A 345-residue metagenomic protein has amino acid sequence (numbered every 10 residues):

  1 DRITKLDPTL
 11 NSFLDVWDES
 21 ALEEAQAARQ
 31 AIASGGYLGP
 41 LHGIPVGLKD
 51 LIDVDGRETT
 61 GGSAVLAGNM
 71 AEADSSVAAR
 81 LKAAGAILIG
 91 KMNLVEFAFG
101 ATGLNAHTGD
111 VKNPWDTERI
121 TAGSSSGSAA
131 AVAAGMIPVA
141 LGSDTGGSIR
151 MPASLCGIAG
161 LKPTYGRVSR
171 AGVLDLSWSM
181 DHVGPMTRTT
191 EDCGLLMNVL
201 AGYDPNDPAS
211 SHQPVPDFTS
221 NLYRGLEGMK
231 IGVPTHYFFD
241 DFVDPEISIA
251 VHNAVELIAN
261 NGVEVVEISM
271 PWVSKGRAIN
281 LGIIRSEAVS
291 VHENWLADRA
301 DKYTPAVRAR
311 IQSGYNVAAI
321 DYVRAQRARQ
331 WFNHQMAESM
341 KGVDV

Functional and structural regions predicted by a protein language model:
D1-T145, A254-E256, N261-G262, H334 (+1 more regions): Gly/Ser-rich catalytic/binding loops embedded in alpha/beta enzyme cores
F13, A21, C193, I231 (+3 more regions): Residue-level signal for inorganic ion chemistry
Q26, R80, D217-S220, V243-S269 (+2 more regions): Acyltransferase
L38-L41, P205-S211, A259-P271: Flexible, glycine/charged-enriched surface loops at secondary-structure junctions
H42-G61, Y223-T235, G282-A337: Short helix-loop capping/hinge segments that flank enzyme active sites or metal/cofactor-binding pockets
G47, V65-N69, D181-R188, F239 (+1 more regions): Short, well-ordered beta-strand elements within core beta-sheets of diverse protein domains
G103, V111, T145-A171: Glycine/threonine-rich beta-strand-loop-alpha-helix active-site module that forms ligand/phosphate-binding
K162-I249, N253, W272: A short helix-breaking turn/cap at a secondary-structure junction
